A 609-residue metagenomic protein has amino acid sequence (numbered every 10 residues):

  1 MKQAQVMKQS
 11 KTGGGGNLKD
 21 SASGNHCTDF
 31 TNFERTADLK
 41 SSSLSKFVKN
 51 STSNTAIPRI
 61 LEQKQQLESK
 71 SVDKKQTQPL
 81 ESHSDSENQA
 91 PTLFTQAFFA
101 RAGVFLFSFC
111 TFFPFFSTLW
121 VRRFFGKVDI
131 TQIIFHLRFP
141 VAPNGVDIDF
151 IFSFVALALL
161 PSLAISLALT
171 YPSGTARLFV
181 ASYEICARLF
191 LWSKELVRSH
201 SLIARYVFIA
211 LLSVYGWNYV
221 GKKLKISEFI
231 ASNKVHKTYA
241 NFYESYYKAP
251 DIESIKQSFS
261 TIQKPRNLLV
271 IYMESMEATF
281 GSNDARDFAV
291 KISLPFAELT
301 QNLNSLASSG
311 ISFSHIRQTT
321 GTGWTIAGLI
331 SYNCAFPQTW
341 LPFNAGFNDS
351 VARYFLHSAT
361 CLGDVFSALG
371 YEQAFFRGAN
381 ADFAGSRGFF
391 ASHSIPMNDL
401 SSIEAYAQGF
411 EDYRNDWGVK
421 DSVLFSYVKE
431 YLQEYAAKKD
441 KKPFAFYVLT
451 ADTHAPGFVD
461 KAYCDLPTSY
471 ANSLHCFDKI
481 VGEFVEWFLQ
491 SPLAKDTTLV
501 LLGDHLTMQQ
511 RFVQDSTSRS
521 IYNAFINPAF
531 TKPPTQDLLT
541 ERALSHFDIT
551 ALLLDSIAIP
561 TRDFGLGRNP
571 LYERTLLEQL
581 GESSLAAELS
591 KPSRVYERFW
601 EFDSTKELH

Functional and structural regions predicted by a protein language model:
M1-G13, K40-S41, E62-E68, K75-H83 (+1 more regions): Intrinsically disordered, low-complexity segments used as extracellular stalks/linkers and nuclear/regulatory IDRs
G13-G16, G24, G103: Residue-identity detector for glycine
L18, F30-F33, L39, S45-V48 (+1 more regions): Intrinsically disordered, low-complexity segments enriched in serine/proline and basic residues
I57-I60, D85-S232: Transmembrane and membrane-interface helices of multi-pass, inner-membrane envelope-modifying transferases
E228-S258: Short coil-to-helix leader/linker segments, especially the first N-terminal amphipathic alpha-helix with its helix
D251-H609: Solvent-exposed soluble domains appended to multi-pass membrane proteins
